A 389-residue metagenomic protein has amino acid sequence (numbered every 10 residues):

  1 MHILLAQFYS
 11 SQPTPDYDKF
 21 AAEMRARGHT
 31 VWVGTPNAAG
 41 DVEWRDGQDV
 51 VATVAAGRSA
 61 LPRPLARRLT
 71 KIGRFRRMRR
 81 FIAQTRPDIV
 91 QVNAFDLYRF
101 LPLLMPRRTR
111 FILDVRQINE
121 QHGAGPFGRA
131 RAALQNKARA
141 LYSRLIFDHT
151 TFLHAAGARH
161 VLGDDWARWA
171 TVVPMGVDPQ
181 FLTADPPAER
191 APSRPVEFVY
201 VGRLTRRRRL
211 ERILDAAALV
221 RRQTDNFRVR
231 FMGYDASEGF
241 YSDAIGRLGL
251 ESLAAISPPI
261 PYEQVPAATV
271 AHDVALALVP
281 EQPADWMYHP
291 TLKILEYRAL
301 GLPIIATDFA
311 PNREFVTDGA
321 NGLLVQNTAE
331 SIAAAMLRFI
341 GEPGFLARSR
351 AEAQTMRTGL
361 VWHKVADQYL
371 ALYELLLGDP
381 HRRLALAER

Functional and structural regions predicted by a protein language model:
M1-V42, T85, D215, V220 (+1 more regions): N-terminal subdomain of nucleotide-sugar transferases
A6, T151, R190-A217, R230: Conserved donor-binding/catalytic core segment of Leloir-type glycosyltransferases
S11, R208, E263-A268, A275-E296 (+1 more regions): Nucleotide-sugar-dependent
A22, R76-A83, N119-Q121, A130-T151 (+1 more regions): Membrane-proximal helix-turn-helix segments that form the acceptor-binding/catalytic region of lipid-linked
A39, V201, R228-Y241: Glycosyltransferase donor-sugar binding loop
A156, G176: Carbohydrate-associated surface elements
Y241-T269, V274: Nucleotide-activated donor-binding/catalytic signature segment of Leloir-type glycosyltransferases, i.e., the conserved
D318-G319, L323-A329, R338-G344: Conserved acidic donor-binding segment of nucleotide-sugar-dependent glycosyltransferases
